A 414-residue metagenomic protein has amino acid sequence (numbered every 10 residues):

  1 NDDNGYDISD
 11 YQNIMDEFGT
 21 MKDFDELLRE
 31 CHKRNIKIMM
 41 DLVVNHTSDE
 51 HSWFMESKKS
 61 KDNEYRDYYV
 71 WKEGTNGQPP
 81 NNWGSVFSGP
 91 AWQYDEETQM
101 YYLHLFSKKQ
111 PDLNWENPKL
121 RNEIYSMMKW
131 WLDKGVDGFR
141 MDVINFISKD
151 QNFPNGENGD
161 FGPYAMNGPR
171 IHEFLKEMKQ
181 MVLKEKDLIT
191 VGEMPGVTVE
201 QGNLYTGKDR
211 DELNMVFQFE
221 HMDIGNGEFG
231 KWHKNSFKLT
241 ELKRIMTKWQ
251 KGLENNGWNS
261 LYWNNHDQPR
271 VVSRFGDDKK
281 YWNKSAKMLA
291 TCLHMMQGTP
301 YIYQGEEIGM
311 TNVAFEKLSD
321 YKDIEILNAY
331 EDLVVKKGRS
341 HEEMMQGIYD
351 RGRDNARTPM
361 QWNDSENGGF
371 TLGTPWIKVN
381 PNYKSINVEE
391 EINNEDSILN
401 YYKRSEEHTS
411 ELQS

Functional and structural regions predicted by a protein language model:
N1-S410, S414: Active-site and adjacent substrate-binding regions of carbohydrate-active enzymes
